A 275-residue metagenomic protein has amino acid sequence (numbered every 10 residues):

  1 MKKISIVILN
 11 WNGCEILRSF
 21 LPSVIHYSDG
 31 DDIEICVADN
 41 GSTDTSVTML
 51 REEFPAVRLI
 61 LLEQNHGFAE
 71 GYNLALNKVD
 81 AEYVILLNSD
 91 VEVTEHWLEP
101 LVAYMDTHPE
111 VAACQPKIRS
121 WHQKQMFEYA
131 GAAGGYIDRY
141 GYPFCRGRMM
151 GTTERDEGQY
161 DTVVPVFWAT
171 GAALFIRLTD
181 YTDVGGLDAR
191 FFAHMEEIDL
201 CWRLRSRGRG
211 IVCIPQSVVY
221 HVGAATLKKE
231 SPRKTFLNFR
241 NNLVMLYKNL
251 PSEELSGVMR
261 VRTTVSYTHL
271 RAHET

Functional and structural regions predicted by a protein language model:
S23, D39-T48, Q64: A conserved acidic beta->alpha catalytic loop
S23-D32: Short, acidic, metal-binding catalytic loop of nucleotide-sugar glycosyltransferases
D32-G41, I60-L62: Short beta-strand/loop segment that forms part of the nucleotide-sugar
L62-V79, S89: Glycine-rich, basic loop-to-helix element that forms the pyrophosphate-binding segment of sugar-nucleotide handling
V84: Short aromatic/hydrophobic "clamp" motif used to bind/position activated sugar donors
E95-A130, G135-I137, Y142: Conserved donor NDP-sugar-binding/catalytic core segment of glycosyltransferases
D161-V218: A short, conserved alpha-helix in the catalytic core of glycosyltransferases
T268-T275: Conserved small/polar residues in nucleotide/adenosyl-binding loops
